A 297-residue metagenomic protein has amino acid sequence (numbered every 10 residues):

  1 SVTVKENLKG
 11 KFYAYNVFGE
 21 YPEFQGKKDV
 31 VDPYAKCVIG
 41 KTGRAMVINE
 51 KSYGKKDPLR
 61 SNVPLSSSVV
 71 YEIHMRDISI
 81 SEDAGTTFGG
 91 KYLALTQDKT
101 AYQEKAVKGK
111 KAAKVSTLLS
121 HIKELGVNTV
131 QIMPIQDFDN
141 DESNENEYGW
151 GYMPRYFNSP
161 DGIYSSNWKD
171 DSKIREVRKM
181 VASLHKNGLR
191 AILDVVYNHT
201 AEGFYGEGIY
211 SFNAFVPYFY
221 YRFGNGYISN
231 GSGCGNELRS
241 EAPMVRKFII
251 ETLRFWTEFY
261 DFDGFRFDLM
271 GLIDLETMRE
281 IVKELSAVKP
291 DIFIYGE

Functional and structural regions predicted by a protein language model:
V2-K108: The feature marks proteins involved in alpha-glucan
A35-K41, M46-I48, D261, V282-E297: Conserved alpha/beta catalytic core and glycan-binding cleft of carbohydrate-active enzymes
Y71, L193, G296: Active-site flanking residues adjacent to catalytic metal/cofactor-binding acidic residues
R76-Y260, M278-K289, F293: Substrate-binding/active-site clefts of carbohydrate-active enzymes
I192, G264-M270: Short catalytic-loop micro-motif centered on adjacent basic/acidic residues
E207, L269, G296-E297: Substrate-binding/catalytic cleft of secreted carbohydrate-active enzymes, primarily glycoside hydrolases
M270-E276: Acidic-and-aromatic substrate-binding clefts and catalytic sites of carbohydrate-active enzymes
